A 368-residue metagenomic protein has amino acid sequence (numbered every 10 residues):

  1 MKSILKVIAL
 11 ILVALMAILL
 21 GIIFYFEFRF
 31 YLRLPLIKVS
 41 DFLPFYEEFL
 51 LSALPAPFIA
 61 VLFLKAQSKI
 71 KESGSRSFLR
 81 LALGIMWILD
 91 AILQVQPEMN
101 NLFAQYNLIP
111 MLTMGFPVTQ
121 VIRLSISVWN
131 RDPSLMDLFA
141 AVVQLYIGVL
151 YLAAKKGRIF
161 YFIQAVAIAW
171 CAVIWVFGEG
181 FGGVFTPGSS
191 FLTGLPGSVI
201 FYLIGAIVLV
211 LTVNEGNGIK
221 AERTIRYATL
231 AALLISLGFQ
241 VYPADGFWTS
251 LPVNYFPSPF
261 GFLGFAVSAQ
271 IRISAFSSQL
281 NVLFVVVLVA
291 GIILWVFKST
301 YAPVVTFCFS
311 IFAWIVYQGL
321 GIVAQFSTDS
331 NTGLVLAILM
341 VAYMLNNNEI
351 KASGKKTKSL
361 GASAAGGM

Functional and structural regions predicted by a protein language model:
K2-Y146, L150-A290, L294-M368: Extended, low-polarity transmembrane helix blocks
